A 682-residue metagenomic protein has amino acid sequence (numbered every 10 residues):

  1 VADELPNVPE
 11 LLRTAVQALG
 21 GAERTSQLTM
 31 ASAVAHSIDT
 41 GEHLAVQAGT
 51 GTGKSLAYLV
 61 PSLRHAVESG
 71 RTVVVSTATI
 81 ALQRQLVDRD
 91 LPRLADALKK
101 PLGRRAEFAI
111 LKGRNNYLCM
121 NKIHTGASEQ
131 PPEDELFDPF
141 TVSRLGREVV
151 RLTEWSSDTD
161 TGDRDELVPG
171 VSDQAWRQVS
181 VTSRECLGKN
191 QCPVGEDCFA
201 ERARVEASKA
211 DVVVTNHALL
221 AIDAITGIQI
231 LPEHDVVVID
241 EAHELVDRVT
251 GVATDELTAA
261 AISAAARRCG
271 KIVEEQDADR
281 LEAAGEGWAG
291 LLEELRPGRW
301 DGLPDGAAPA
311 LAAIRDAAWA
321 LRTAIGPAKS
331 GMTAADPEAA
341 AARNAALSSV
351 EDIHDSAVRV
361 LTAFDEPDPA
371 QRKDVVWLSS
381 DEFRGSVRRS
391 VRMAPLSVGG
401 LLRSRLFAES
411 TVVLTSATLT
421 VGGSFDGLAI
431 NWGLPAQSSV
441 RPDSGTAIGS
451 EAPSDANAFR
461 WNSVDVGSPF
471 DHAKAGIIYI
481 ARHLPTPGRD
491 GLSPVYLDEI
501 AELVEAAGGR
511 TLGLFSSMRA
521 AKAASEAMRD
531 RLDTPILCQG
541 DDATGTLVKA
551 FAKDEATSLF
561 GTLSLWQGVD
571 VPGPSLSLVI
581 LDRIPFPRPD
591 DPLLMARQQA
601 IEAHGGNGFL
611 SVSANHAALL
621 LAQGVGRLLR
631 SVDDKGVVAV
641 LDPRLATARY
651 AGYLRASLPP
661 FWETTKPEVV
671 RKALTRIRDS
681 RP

Functional and structural regions predicted by a protein language model:
A2-V16, G70-D211, G326-T333, L594: A substrate-engagement module of RecA-like helicase motors
A2-V46: Conserved pre-motif I regulatory segment
T40-P61: Walker A/P-loop
Y58, R64, R84, D88 (+5 more regions): Signature of the SF2 helicase/ATPase Hel1-core->accessory helical subdomain module
Q174-D211, T226-I228, A328-R482, G491-D498 (+3 more regions): A contiguous, basic/glycine-rich beta-loop/short-helix subdomain that forms a polymer-engagement track
P469-F470, A481-G491, D541-A646: Conserved RecA-like P-loop NTPase helicase motor core
A481-S516: Conserved interdomain hinge at the start of the Helicase C-terminal
S516-G540: Conserved helicase motor "Helicase C" RecA-like lobe of SF1/SF2 P-loop NTPases
